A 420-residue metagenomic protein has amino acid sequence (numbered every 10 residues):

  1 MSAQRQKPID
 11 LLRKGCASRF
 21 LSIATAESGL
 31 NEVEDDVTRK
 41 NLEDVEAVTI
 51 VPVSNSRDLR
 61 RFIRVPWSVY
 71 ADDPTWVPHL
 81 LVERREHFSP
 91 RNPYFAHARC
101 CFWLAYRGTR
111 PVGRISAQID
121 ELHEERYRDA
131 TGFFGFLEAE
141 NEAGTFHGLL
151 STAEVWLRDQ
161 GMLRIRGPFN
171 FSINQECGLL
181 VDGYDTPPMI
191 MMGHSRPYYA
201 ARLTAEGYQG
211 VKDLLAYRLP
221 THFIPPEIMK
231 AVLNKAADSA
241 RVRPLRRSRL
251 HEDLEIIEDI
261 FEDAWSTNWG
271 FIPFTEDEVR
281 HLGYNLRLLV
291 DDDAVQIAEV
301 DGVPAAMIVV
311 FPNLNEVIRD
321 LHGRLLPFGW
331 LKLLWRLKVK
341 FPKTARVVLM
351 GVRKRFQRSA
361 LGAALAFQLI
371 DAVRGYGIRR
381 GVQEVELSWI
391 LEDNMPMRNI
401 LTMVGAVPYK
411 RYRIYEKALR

Functional and structural regions predicted by a protein language model:
Q4-Q6: Low-complexity, intrinsically disordered or signal/transmembrane-proximal segments
L12, F20-N41, F146-R241, R413-L419: Acyl-donor-binding surface of acyltransferase catalytic domains
E34-L59, I63, S68, E227-R249: Conserved N-terminal entry element of GNAT/NAT acetyltransferase domains
P66-G108, I115-R126, P244, S248-V352: A conserved beta-strand-loop-helix scaffold within acyl/acetyltransferase catalytic domains
E124-G207, L321-M403: Acyl-donor binding region in acyl/amide transferases
